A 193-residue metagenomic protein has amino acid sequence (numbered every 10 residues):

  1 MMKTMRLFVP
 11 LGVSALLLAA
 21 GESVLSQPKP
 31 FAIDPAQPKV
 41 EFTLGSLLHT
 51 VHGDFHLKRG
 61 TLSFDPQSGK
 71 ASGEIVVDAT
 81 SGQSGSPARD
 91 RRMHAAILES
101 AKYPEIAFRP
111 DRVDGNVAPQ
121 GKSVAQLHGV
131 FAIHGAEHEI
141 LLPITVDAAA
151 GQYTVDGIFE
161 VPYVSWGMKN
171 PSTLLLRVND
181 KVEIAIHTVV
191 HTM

Functional and structural regions predicted by a protein language model:
M1-M5: N-terminal secretory signal peptides that target proteins for export/translocation
P10-A19: Bacterial N-terminal signal peptides
S23-M193: Low-complexity, acidic/polar, glycine-enriched regions of mature
